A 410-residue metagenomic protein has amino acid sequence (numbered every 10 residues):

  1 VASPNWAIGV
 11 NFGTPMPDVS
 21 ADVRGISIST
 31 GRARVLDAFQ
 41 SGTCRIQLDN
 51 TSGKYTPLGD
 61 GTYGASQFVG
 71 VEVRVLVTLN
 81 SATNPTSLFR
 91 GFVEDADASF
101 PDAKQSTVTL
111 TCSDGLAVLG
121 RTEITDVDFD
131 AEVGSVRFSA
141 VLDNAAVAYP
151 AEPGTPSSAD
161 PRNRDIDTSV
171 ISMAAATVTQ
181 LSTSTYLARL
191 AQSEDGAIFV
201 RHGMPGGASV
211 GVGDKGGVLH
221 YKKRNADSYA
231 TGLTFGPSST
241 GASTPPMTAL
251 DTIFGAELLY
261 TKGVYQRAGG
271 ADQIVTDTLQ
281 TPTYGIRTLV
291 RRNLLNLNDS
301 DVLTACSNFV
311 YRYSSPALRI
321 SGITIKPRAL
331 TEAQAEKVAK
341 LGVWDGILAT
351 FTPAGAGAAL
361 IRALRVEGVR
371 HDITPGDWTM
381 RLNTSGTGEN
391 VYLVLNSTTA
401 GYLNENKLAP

Functional and structural regions predicted by a protein language model:
V1-E132, S169-V178, S184-T185, R189-D195 (+5 more regions): Assembly/oligomerization scaffold segments
V1-V23, D130-A131, S135-V136, T185-R365 (+2 more regions): Acidic, small/polar-enriched beta strand-loop surface segments
P4, A82-N84, A151-R164, Y229 (+1 more regions): Acidic Ser/Thr/Pro-rich low-complexity disordered segments that often serve as glycosylated linkers/stalks around
C44-L48, K104-S113, V210, G216-H220 (+1 more regions): A generic structural motif
G70, A151-D160, A317-P327: Short glycine-rich, low-complexity/disordered patches
V77-L79, V141-P150, L190-E194, I347 (+1 more regions): Hydrophobic, Leu/Ile/Phe/Ala-enriched alpha-helical segments that form helix-helix packing faces
L110, R137-A140: Hydrophobic alpha-helical membrane segments, chiefly transmembrane helices and signal peptide h-regions, characterized
G120, L142-A176: N-terminal export/assembly leaders
